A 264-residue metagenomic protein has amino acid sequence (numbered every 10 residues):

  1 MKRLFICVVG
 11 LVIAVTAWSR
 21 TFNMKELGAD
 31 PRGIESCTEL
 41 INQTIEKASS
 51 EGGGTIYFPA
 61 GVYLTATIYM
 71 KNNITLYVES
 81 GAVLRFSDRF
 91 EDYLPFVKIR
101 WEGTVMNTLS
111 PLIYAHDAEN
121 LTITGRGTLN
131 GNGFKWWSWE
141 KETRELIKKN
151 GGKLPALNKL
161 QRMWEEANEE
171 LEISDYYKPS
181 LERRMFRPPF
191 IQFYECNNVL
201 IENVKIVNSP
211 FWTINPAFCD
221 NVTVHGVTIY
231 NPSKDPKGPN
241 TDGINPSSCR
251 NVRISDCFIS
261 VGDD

Functional and structural regions predicted by a protein language model:
M1-F22: Bacterial Sec-dependent N-terminal signal peptides
W18-D264: Extracellular/periplasmic carbohydrate-active domains that bind, remodel, or depolymerize complex polysaccharides
